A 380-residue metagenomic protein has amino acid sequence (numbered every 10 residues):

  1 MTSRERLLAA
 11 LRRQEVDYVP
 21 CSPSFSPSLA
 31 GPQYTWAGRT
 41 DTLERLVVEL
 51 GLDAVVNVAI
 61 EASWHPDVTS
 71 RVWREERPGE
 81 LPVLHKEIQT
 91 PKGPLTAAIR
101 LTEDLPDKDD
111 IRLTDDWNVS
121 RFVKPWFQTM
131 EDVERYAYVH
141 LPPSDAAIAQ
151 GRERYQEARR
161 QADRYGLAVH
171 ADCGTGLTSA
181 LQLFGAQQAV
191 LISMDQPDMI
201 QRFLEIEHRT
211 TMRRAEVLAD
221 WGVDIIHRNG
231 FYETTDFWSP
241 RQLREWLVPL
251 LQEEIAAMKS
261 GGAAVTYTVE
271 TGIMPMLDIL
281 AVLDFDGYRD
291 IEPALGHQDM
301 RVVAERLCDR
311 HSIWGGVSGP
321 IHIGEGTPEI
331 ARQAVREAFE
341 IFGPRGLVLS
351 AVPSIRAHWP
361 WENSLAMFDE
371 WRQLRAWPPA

Functional and structural regions predicted by a protein language model:
M1-S26, G31-A37, K124-A380: Active-site loop segments of alpha/beta catalytic cores
S26, A30-E75: Segments that shape or occlude catalytic/ligand-binding pockets
L43, E80-L84, R154: Generic hydrophobic, aliphatic-rich segments that mediate packing or membrane embedding
R71-V139, R164: A contiguous, low-structure linker/loop signature
